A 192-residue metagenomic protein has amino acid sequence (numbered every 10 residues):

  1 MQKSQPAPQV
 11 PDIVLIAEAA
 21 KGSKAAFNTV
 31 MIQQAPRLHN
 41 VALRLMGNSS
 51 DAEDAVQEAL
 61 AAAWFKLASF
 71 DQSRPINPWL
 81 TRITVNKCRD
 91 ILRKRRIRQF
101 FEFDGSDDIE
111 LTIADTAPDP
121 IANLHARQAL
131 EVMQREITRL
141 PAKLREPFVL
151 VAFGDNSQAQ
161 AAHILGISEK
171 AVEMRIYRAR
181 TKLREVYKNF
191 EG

Functional and structural regions predicted by a protein language model:
Q2-Q5, A20-T29, H39-E58, E169 (+1 more regions): Short, charged helix-capping/linker segments at alpha-helix termini
A20-K21, G47-N48, E58-P75, R95: Sigma70-family region 2
Q34, R175-R178, K182: Residues within the DNA-recognition helix of helix-turn-helix
L38, A42, L67, L80 (+1 more regions): Hydrophobic-face residues of short alpha-helical interaction/recognition segments
I91-I113, L124: Short, basic/polar amphipathic helix motif occurring as a linker/hinge flanking DNA-binding modules in transcription
R93-R96, R145, A159, R180-G192: Short, Lys/Arg-enriched C-terminal cap helix and immediately downstream tail that follows
I109-R135: Acidic, proline/glycine-rich intrinsically disordered inter-domain spacer in sigma factors
R135-A171, K182: Helix-turn-helix DNA-binding module
